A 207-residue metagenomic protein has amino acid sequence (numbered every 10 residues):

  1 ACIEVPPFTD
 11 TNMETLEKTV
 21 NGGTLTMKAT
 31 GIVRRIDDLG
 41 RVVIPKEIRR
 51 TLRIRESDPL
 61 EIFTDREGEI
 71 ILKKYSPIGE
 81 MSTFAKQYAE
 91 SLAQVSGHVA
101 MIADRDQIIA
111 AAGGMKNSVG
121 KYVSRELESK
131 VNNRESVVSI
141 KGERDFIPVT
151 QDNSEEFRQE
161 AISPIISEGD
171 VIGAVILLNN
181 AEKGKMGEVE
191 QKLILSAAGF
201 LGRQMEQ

Functional and structural regions predicted by a protein language model:
C2-F8, N12-L16, V20: Intrinsically disordered, low-complexity segments enriched in serine/proline and basic residues
F63-T64, V99-A111: Short hydrophobic alpha-helical segments used for membrane anchoring or interfacial signaling
I71-K73, Q107-G114: Amphipathic coiled-coil signal-relay and dimerization helices
S82-S91, V123-S129, G173-Q207: Juxtadomain coupling helices with adjacent low-complexity linkers
A89-V95, A100: Short regulatory alpha-helical segment in sensory/regulatory domains of signaling proteins that mediates
A111, N117-D152: Regulatory sensory and allosteric helical modules in signal-transduction proteins and certain transcription factors
Q159-I166: A short, aliphatic-rich beta-strand micro-motif
